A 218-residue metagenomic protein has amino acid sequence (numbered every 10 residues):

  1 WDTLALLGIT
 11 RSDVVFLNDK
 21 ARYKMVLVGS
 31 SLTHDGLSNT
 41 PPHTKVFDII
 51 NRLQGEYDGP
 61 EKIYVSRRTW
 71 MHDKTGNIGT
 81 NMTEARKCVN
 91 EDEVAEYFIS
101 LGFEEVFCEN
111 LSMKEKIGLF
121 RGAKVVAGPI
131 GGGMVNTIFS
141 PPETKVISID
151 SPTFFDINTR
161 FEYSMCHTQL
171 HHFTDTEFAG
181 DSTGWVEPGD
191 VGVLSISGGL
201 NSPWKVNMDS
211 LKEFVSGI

Functional and structural regions predicted by a protein language model:
W1-I218: The feature primarily captures lumenal catalytic ectodomains of type II secretory-pathway glycosyltransferases
